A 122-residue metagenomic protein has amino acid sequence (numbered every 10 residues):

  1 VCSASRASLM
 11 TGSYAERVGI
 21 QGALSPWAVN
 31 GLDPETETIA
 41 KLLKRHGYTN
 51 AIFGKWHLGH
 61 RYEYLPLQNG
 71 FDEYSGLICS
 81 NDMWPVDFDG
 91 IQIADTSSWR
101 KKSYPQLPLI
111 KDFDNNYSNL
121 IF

Functional and structural regions predicted by a protein language model:
V1-F122: Formylglycine-dependent sulfatase
